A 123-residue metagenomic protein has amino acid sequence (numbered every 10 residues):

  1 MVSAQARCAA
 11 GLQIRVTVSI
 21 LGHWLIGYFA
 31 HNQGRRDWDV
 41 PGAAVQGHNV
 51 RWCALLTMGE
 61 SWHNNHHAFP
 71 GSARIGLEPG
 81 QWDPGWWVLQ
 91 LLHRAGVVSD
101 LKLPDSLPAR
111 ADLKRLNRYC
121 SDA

Functional and structural regions predicted by a protein language model:
M1-M58, W87, L91-R94, V98-A123: Hydrophobic transmembrane alpha-helical segments that form the core helix bundle of multi-pass membrane enzymes
Q33-G34, F69-R74: Interfacial helix-loop-helix junctions of multi-pass membrane proteins
P70, E78, K114-L116: Surface-exposed beta-strand edges and their flanking turn/coil or helix-capping segments
S72-L92: Basic, amphipathic juxtamembrane/active-site segments that coordinate anionic phosphate or diphosphate groups
